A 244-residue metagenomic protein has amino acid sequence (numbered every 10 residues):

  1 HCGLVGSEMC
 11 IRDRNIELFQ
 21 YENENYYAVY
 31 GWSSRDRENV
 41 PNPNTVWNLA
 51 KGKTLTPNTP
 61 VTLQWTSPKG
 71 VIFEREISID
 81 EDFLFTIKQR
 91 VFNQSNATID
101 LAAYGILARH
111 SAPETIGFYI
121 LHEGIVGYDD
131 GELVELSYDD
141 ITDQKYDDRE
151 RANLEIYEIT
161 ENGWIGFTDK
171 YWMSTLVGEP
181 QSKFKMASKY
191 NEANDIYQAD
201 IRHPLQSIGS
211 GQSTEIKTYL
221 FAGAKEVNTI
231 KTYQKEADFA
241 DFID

Functional and structural regions predicted by a protein language model:
C2-G6: Positively charged, low-complexity/disordered segments
S7-E8, R12-I243: Soluble non-transmembrane domains of integral membrane proteins
